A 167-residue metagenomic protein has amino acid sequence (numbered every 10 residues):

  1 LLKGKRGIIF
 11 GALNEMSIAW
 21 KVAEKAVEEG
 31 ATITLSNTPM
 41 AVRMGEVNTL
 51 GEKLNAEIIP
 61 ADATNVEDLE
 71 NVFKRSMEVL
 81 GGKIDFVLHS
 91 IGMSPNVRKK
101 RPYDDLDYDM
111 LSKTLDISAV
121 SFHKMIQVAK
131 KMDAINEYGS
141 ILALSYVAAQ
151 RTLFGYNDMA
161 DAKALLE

Functional and structural regions predicted by a protein language model:
L2-L35: Canonical Rossmann dinucleotide-binding motif of NAD(H)/NADP(H)-dependent dehydrogenases/reductases, specifically
R6-F10, I84-G92: Conserved hydrophobic beta-strands of the Rossmann-like cofactor-binding core in SDR/related NAD(P)H-dependent
I8, T34, I59, V87 (+1 more regions): Conserved Rossmann-like nucleotide-binding pocket used by diverse enzymes that bind dinucleotide cofactors
A12-I18, G92-E167: Catalytic loop of short-chain dehydrogenase/reductase
A31-G45: Conserved glycine-rich Rossmann-like NAD(P)H-binding loop of the short-chain dehydrogenase/reductase
G51-E67: Rossmann-fold cofactor-recognition segment
N55, K83-I84, L111, Y138: Local beta-strand N-terminus motif with an aromatic residue
T64-V79: Conserved Rossmann-fold cofactor-binding substructure of NAD(P)-dependent oxidoreductases
